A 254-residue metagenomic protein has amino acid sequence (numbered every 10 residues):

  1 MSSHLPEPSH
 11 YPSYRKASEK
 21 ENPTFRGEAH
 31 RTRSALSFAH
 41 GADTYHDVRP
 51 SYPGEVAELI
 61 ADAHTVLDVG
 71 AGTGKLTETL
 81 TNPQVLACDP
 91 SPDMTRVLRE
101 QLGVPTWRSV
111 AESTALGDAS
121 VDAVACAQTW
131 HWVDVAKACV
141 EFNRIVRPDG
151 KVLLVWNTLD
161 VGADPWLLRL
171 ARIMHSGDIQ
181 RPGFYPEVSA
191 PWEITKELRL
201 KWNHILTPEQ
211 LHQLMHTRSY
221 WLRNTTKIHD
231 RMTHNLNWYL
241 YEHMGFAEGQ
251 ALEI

Functional and structural regions predicted by a protein language model:
S2-D62: Conserved class I S-adenosyl-L-methionine
S3-E7, F184-I254: Conserved Class I S-adenosyl-L-methionine
I60-T65, G117: Short helix-loop-beta connector
A61, E78-T81, C139, N143: A structural alpha-helix within SAM-dependent methyltransferase catalytic domains
L67, G72-S113: Class I SAM-dependent methyltransferase SAM/SAH-binding core
E112-V124: A short acidic, Gly/Pro-enriched loop at the edge of an enzyme's catalytic core that lines a small-molecule cofactor
D122-A136: A short SAM/SAH-binding and catalytic strip from SAM-dependent methyltransferases
K137-L206: Conserved catalytic/acceptor-binding region of the Class I
